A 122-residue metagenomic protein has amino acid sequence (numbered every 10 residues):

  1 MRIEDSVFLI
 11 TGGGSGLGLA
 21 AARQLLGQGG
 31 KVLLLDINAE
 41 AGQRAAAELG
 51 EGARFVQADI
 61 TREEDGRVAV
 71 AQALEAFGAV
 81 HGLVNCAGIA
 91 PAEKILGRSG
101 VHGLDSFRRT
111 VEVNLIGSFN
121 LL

Functional and structural regions predicted by a protein language model:
R2-L33: Canonical Rossmann dinucleotide-binding motif of NAD(H)/NADP(H)-dependent dehydrogenases/reductases, specifically
V7, K31, R54, A79-H81: Structural signature of beta-strand start/N-cap positions in the alpha/beta core of ABC transporter nucleotide-binding
Q28-R44: Conserved glycine-rich Rossmann-like NAD(P)H-binding loop of the short-chain dehydrogenase/reductase
A39-E40, V56-A71, L104: The beta1-alpha1 cofactor-binding region of Rossmann-like NAD(H)/NADP(H)-dependent oxidoreductases
V68-E75, K94-E112: Active-site Tyr-X3-Lys motif and surrounding loop/helix of classical short-chain dehydrogenase/reductase
A69, V84, L121-L122: Hydrophobic positions on the long internal alpha-helix of Rossmann-like NAD(P)-dependent oxidoreductase domains
H81, I89, G100-N120: Catalytic Tyr-X3-Lys loop
C86-K94: Conserved NAD(P)H cofactor-binding loop of Rossmann-fold oxidoreductase domains
